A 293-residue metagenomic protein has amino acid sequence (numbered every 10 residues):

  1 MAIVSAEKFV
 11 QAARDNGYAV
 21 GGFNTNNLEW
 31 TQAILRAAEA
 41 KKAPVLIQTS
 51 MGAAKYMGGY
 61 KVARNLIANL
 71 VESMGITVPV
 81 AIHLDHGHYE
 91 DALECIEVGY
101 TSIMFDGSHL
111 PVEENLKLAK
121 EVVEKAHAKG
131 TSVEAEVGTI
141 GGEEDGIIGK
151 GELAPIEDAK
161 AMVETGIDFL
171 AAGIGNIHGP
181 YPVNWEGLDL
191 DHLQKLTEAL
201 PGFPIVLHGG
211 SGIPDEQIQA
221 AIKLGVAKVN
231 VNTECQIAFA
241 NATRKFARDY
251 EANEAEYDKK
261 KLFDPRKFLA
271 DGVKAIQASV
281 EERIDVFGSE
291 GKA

Functional and structural regions predicted by a protein language model:
V4-A12, N16, L28-A53, Y60-T77 (+5 more regions): Alpha/beta enzyme core
L207-G212: Short catalytic/ligand-gating loop segments at beta-alpha or beta-beta junctions within enzyme catalytic domains
G225-E256: A hydrophobic, small-residue-rich beta->alpha segment in the mid-to-C-terminal subdomain of diverse proteins
R248-A293: Extended, intrinsically disordered, low-complexity segments
